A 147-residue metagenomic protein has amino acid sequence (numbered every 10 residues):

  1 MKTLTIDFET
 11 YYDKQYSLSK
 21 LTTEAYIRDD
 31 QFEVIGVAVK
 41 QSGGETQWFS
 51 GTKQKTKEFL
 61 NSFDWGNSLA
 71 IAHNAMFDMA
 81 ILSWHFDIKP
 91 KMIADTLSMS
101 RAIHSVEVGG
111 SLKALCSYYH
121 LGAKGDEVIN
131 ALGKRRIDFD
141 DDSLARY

Functional and structural regions predicted by a protein language model:
M1-F32: Entry/capping segment at the start of metal-dependent catalytic domains with acidic active-site entry clusters
F32-V39, G43-Y147: Active-site-proximal helix-loop-helix substrate-binding element of RNase H-like nuclease domains
